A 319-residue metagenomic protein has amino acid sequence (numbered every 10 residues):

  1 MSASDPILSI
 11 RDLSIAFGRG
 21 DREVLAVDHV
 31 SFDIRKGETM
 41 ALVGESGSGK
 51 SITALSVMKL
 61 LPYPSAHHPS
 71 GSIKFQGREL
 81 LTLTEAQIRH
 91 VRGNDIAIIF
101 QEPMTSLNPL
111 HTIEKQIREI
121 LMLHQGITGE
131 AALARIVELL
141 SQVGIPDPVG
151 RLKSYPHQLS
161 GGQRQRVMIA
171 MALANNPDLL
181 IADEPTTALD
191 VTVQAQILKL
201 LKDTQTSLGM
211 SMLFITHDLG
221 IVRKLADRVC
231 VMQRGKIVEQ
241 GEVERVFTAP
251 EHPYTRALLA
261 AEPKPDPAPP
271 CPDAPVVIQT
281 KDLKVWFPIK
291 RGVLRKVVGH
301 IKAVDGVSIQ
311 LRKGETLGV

Functional and structural regions predicted by a protein language model:
S4-P6, P146-G150, E242-H300: Short catalytic/signature loops enriched in Gly
H68-E79: Conserved ABC transporter NBD signature motif
E79, A131-G150: Conserved ABC ATPase "signature" region
A174-D178: A short, proline-enriched helix->beta-strand linker immediately N-terminal to the Walker B motif in ABC-type P-loop
V222-K224: A short, surface-exposed alpha-helical micro-motif characterized by mixed small hydrophobic and charged/polar residues
R228, Q240: Short, glycine/charged-rich "phosphate-handling" switch motifs in NTP-dependent and phosphotransfer domains
